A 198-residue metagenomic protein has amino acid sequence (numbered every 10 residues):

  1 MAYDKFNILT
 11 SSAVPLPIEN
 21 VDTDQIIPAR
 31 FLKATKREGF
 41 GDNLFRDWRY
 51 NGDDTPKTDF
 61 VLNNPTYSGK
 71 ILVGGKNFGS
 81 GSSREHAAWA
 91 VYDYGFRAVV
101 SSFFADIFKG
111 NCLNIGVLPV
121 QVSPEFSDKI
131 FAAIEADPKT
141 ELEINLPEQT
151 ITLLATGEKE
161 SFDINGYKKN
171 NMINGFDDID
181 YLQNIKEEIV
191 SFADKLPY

Functional and structural regions predicted by a protein language model:
M1-Y198: Cytosolic catalytic domains that perform sulfur/thiol-centered chemistry
